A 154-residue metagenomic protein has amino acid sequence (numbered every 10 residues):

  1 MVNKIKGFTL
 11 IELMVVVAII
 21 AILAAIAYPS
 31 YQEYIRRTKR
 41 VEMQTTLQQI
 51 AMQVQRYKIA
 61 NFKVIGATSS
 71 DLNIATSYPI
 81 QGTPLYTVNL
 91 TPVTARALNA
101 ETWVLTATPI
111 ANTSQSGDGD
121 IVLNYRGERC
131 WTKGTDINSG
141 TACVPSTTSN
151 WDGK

Functional and structural regions predicted by a protein language model:
M1-Y34: N-terminal single-pass transmembrane signal-anchor helix
Q32, R36-L47: Membrane-proximal amphipathic alpha-helices that sit immediately adjacent to an N-terminal transmembrane/signal-anchor
R37-V41, M52-D71: Alpha-helix exit/C-cap motif
K63-E128: Extracellular/periplasmic head regions of type IV pilus-like filament subunits
D120-K154: Low-complexity, S/T/G/P-rich flexible repeat/linker segments used as non-globular hinges and stalks within
